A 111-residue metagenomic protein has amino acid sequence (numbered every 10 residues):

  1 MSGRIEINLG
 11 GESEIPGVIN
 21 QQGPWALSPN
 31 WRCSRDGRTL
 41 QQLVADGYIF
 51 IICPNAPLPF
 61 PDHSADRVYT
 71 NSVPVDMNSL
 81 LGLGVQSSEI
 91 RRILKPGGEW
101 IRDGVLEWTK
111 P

Functional and structural regions predicted by a protein language model:
S2-G47, N55: SAM cofactor-binding core of SAM-dependent methyltransferases, primarily the Rossmann-like beta-alpha-beta module
I7-G11, Q21-Q22, T70-S72, L94 (+1 more regions): Short His-Asn-centered micro-motif
I15-G17, P59-P61, D76-S79, W108-K110: Short catalytic/ligand-binding loop motif for oxyanion handling, primarily in non-cytosolic enzymes, centered on
V44, F50-T70: A short acidic, Gly/Pro-enriched loop at the edge of an enzyme's catalytic core that lines a small-molecule cofactor
D66-G82: A short SAM/SAH-binding and catalytic strip from SAM-dependent methyltransferases
L80-E99: A short glycine-rich, Lys/Arg-flanked "PGG" loop and its adjoining helix->strand segment in the class I
W100-P111: Conserved class I S-adenosyl-L-methionine
